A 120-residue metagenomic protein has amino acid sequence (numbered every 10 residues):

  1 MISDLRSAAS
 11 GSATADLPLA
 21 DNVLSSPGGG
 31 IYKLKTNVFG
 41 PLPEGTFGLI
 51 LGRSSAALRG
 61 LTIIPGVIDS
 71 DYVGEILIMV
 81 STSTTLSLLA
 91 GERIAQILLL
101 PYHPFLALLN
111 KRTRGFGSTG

Functional and structural regions predicted by a protein language model:
M1-G120: DUTPase catalytic domain/fold
